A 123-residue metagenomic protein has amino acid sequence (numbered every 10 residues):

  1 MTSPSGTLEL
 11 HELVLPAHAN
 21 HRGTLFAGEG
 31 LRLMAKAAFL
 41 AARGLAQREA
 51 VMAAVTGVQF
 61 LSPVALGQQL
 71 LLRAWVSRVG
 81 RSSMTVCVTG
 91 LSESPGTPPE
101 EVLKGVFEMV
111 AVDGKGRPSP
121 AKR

Functional and structural regions predicted by a protein language model:
M1-A54, V110-R123: Hot-dog-fold acyl-thioester-processing enzymes
S3-L10, A65-L66, S77-R123: HotDog/MaoC-like acyl-thioester-processing domains
T24, L61-S62: Short, solvent-exposed polar/charged micro-motifs at secondary-structure junctions
